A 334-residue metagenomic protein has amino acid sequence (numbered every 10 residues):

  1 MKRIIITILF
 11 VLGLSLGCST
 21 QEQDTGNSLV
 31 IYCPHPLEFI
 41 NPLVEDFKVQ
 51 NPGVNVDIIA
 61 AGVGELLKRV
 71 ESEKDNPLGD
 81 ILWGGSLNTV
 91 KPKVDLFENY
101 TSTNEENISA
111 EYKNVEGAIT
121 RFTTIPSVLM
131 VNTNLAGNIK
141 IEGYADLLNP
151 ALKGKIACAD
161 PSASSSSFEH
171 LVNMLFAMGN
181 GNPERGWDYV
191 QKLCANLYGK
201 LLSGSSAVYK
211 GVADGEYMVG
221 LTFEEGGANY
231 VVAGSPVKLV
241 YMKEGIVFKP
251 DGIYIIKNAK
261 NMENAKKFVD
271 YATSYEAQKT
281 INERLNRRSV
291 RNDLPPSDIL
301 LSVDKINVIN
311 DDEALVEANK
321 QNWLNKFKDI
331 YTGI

Functional and structural regions predicted by a protein language model:
M1-L29, I334: Short, low-complexity disordered leader/linker segments with a strong preference for bacterial N-terminal type II
S19-P92: Early extracytoplasmic/lumenal segment of secretory-pathway proteins
P34-H35, I40-N41, G64, P77-E216: Extracytoplasmic ligand-binding site segments that recognize negatively charged/polar headgroups
N88-K93, A213-P236: A ligand-binding cleft/hinge motif common to bilobed small-molecule-binding domains
F97-E106, A118-T120, A145-L148, S235-V247 (+2 more regions): Short beta-strand->loop
A110-E111, I125, Y189-C194, L201 (+1 more regions): Periplasmic-binding protein-like
V128-L135, V172-F176, K249-N261, T280-I281: A bilobed periplasmic-binding-protein/Venus flytrap-type ligand-binding module shared by bacterial periplasmic
I256-D311: Mature extracytoplasmic/periplasmic domains
